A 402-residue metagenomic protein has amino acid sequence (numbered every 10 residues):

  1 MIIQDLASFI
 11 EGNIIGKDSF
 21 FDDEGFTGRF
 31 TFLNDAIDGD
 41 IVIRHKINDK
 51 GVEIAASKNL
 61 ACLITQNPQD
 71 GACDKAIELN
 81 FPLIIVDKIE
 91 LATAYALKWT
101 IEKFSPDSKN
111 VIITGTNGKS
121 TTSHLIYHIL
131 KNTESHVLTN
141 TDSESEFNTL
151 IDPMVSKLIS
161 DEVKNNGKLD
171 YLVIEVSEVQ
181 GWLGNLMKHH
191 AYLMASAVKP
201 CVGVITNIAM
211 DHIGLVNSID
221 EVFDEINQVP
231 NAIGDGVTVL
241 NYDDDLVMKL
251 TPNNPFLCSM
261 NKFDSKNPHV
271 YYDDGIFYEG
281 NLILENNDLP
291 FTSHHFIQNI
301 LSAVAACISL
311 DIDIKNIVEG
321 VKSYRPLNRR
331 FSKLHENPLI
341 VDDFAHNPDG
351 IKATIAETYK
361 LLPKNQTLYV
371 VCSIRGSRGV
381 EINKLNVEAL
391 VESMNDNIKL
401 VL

Functional and structural regions predicted by a protein language model:
M1-Y95, W99, T292: N-terminal leader/targeting and accessory segments in enzymes
I47-D49, P326-R329, D342-A353: Glycine-rich phosphate/pyrophosphate-binding beta-alpha loops
I47-E53, L327, E357-L402: Active-site beta-alpha connecting loops in nucleotide-dependent enzymes
A55-N59, A76-E78, A195-K199, V229-G234 (+3 more regions): Short, conserved loop/helix-junction motifs that constitute active-site signature segments in enzyme catalytic cores
A61-P68, V204-N207, V239-D243, Y369-C372 (+1 more regions): Short internal beta-strands
A72-D74, N165-L169, V173, K199-I340 (+1 more regions): Acidic, Mg2+-coordinating active-site environments of NTP-dependent enzymes
A92-L240, L246-N254: Phosphate-binding loop of NTP-binding sites
N148, D152, V179-L186, D342-K352 (+1 more regions): Active-site glycine- and acidic-residue-rich loops that bind and position anionic ligands or nucleotide-like cofactors
